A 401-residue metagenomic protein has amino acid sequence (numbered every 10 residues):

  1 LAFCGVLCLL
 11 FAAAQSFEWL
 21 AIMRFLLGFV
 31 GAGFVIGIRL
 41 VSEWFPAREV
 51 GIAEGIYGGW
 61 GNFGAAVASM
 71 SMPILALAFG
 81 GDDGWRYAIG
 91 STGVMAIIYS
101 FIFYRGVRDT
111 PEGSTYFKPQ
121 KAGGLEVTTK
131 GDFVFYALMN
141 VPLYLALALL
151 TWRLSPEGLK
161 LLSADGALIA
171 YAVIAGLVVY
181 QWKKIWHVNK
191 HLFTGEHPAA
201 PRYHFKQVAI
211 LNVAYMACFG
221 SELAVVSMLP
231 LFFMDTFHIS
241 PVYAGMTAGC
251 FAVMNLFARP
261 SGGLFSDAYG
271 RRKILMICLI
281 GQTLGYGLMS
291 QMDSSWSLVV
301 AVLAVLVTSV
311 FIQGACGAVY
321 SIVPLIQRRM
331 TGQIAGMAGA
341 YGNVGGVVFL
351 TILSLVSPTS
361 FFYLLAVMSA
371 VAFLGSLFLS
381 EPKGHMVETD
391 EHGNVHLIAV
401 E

Functional and structural regions predicted by a protein language model:
L1, D267-I280: Cytoplasmic membrane-interface "Motif A"-like loop-to-helix N-cap segments of 12-TM Major Facilitator Superfamily
A2-Q15, G281-S295: C-terminal ends and interior cores of transmembrane alpha-helices in multi-pass membrane transporters/permeases
A13-W19, V30, P46, H238 (+2 more regions): Helix-breaking motifs and short loop linkers at transmembrane-helix boundaries and internal kinks in secondary membrane
A32-P46, Q313-Q327: Intracellular juxtamembrane helix-capping segments at the cytosolic ends of symmetry-related transmembrane helices
G51-A76, G336-F349: Glycine-rich segments within core transmembrane alpha-helices of 12-TM secondary carriers
V94-Y116, L143-P156, Y171-K190, F373-P382: C-terminal membrane-cytosol helix-exit motif in multi-pass small-molecule transporters
N140-L168, K206-A252: Extracytoplasmic gate region of multi-pass secondary transporters
A258-G270: Helix-to-loop junctions at the C-terminal end of transmembrane segments in multipass secondary transporters
